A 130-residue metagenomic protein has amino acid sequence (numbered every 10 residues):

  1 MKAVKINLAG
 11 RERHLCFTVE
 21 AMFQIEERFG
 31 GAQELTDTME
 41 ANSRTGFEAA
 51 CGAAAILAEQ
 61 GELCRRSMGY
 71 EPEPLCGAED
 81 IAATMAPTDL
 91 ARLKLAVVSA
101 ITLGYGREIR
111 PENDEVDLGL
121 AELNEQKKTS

Functional and structural regions predicted by a protein language model:
M1-N7, G30-T45, R65-S130: Charged interaction scaffolds used for protein-protein
C16-F17: Short linear motifs in exposed loops
R28, A32, L57-Q60: Short hydrophobic alpha-helical module
A49-Q60, L95-L103: Short, hydrophobic/amphipathic alpha-helical patches that form generic packing surfaces within helical domains
